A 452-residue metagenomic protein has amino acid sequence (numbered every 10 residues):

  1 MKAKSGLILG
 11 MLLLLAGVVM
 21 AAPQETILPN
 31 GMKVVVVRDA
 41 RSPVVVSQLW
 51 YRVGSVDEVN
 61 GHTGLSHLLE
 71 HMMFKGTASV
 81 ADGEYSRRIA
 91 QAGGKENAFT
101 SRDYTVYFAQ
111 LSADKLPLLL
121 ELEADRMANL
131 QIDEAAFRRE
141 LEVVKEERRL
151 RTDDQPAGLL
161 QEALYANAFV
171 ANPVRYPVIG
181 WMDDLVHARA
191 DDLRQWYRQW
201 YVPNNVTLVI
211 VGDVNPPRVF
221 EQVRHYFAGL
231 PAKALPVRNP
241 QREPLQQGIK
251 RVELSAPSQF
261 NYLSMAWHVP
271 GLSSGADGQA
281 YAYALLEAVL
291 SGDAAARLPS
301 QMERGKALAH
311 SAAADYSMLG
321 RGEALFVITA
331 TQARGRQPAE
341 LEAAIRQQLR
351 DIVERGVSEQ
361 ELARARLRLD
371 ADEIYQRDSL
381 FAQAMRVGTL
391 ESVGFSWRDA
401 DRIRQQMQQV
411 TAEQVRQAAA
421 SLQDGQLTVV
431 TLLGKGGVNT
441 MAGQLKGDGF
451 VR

Functional and structural regions predicted by a protein language model:
A22-T26, E147, Y165-V206, R238-R242 (+4 more regions): Histidine-acidic residue clusters that define the catalytic metal-binding segment of zinc metallopeptidase domains
P23, S47-Q110, Y176-I179, G292-L308 (+1 more regions): M16/MPP (pitrilysin/insulinase) zinc-metallopeptidase core fold and M16-derived inactive scaffolds
Y51, T77-A78, E84-W196, R242 (+1 more regions): Acidic/histidine-enriched segments that form metal/cofactor-coordinating and catalytic pocket/exosite environments
G76-S79, Q110-L141, D293, M318-Q376 (+1 more regions): M16/insulysin-pitrilysin zinc metalloprotease superfamily fold
K145-A163, R242-N261, S300-S311, R355-Q405: Short acidic/His-enriched helical or mixed secondary-structure segments at domain edges of catalytic enzymes and some
V170, V178, P203, T207-S273 (+2 more regions): An aromatic/glycine/proline-enriched structural segment found at the starts of mature extracellular/organellar domains
T207-V209, T329-Q332, I352, Q360-R452: C-terminal regions of mature proteins
S264-H268, L290-Q332: A structural supersecondary motif
